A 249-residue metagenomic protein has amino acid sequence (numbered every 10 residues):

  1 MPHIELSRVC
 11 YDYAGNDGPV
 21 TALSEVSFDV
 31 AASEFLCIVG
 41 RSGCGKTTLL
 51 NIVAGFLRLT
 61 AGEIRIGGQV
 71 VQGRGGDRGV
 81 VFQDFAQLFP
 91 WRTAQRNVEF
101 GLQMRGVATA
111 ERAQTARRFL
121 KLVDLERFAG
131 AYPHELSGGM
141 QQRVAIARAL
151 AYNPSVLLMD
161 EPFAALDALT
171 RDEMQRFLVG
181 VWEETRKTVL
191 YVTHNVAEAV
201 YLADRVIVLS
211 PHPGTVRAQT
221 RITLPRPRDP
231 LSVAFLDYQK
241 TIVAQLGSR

Functional and structural regions predicted by a protein language model:
V39-R41: The feature captures the beta-strand-to-loop junction immediately N-terminal to the Walker
A54: Helix-to-loop junction immediately C-terminal to a conserved catalytic motif
G62-R74: Conserved ABC transporter NBD signature motif
R92-F100: Short coil-to-helix segment of the ABC ATPase nucleotide-binding domain corresponding to the Q-loop/switch region
Q103, A110-F128, G180: Conserved ABC ATPase "signature" region
A131-H134, Y152: Conserved signature/switch motifs of ABC ATPase nucleotide-binding domains
I146: Hydrophobic anchor residue at the start of the ABC signature
L157-D160: Catalytic Walker B motif of ABC-type/P-loop ATPase nucleotide-binding domains
